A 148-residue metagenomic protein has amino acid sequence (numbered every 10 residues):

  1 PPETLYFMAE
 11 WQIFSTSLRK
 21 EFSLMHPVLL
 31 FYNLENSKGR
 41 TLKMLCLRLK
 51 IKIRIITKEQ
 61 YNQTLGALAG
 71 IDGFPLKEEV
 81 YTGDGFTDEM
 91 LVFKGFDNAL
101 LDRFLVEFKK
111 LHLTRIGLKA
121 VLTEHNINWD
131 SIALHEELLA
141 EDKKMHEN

Functional and structural regions predicted by a protein language model:
P2-L24: Short, Lys/Arg-enriched N-terminal segments with co-localized hydrophobic residues within the first ~10-30 amino acids
L18-L24, E78-D84, K109-L111: Short, flexible, solvent-exposed loop/turn segments with mixed acidic/basic and small polar residues
L18-N33, E89-L91: Long, low-complexity, intrinsically disordered polar/charged segments
M25-I71: N-terminal, charge-rich interaction modules
L34-E35, E59-Y61, D97, T123-I127: Short beta-alpha junction loops
K38-T41, L101-E147: Helix-rich interaction surfaces within compact, conserved domain-sized segments that mediate assembly or partner
L68-D88: Short, structured active-site "lid" loops
T82-L111: Mid-chain, well-packed structural core segment of small domains
